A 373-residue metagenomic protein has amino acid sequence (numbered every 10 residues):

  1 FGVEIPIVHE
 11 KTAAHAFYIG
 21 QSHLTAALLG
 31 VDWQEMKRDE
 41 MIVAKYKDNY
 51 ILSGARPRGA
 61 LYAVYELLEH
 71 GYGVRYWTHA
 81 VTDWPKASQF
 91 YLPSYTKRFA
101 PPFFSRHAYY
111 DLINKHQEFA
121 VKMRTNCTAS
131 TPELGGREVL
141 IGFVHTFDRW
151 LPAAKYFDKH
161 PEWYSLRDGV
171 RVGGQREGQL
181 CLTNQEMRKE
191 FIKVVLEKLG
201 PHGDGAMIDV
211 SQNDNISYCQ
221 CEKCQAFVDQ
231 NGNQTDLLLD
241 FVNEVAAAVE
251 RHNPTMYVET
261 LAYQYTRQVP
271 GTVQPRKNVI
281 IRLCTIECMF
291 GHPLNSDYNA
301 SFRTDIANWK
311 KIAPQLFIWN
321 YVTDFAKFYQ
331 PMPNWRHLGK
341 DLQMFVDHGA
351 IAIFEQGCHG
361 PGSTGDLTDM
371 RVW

Functional and structural regions predicted by a protein language model:
V3-K11, H79-A80: Surface-exposed patches in mature extracellular/periplasmic domains of secreted proteins
I5-I7, Y257-T260, Q315-N320, G349-G357: Acidic/polar loop patches that form or flank catalytic/metal-binding clefts of enzymes that bind anionic ligands
V8-W33: Short, well-ordered secondary-structure micro-motifs within conserved domains or adaptor modules
W33-D240, A247-H252, A262, I280-L283 (+1 more regions): Feature activates predominantly on carbohydrate-active enzymes
S217-E222, F290-G291, G365: Short acidic/His/Gly/Ser-rich catalytic and metal-binding motifs that mark active-site loops of diverse hydrolases
E259-E287, Y329-H337, G362-L367: Substrate-binding cleft/loops of secretory-pathway carbohydrate-active enzymes
V269-R276, L283-D324, D341: Glycoside hydrolase catalytic-domain groove-lining segments
P333-W373: Substrate-binding cleft of secreted/luminal carbohydrate-active enzymes
